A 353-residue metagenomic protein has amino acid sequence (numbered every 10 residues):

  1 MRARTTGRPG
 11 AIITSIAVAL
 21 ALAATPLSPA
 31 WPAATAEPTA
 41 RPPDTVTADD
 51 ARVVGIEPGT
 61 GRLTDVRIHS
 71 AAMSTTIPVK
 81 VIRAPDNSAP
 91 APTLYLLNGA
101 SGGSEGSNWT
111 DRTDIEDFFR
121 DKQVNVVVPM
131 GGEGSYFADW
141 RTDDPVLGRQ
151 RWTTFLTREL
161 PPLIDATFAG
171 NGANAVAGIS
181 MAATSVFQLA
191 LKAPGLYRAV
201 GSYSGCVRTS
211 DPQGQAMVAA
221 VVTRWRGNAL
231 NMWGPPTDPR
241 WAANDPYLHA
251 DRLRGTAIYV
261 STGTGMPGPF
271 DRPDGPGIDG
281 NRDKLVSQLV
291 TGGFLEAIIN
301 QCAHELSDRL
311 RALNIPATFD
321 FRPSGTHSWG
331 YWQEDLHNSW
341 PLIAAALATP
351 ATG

Functional and structural regions predicted by a protein language model:
R2-G353: Non-catalytic cap/lid and distal C-terminal segments of serine-dependent acyl enzymes
